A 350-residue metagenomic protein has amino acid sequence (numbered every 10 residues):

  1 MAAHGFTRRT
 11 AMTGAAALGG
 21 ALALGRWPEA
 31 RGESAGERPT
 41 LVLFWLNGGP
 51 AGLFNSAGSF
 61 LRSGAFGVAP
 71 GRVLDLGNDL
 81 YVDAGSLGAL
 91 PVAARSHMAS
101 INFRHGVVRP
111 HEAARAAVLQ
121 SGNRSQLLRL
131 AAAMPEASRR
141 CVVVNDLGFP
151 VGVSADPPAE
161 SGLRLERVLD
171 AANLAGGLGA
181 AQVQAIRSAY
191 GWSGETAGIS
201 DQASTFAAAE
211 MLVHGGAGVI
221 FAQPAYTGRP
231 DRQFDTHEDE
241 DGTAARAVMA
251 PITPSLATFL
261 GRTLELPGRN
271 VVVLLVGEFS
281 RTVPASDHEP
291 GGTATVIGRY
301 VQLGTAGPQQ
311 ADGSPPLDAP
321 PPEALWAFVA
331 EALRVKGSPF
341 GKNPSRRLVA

Functional and structural regions predicted by a protein language model:
A2-A350: Ligand-binding pockets and gating/stacking loops
